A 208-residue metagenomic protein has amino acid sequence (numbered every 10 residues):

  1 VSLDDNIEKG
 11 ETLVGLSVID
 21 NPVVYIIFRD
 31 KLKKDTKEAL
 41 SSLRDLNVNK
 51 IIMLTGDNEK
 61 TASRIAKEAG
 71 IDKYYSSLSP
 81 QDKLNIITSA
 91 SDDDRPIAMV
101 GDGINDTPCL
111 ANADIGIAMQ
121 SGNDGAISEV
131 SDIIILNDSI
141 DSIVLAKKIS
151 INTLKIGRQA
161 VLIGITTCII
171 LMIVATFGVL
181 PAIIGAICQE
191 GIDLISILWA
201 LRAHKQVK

Functional and structural regions predicted by a protein language model:
V1-L3: ATP-binding catalytic core of ATPases
D5-E8: Short loop/turn motifs at secondary-structure junctions and domain boundaries
G10-Q159, T167, I197: Conserved ATP-binding TGD loop and adjacent catalytic N/P-domain core of P-type ATPases
I86, I184, L194, Q206-K208: Residue-level signature of transmembrane alpha-helix interfaces in integral membrane proteins
L136, R202-K208: A cytosolic-side transmembrane-helix exit/cap motif
R158-E190: Bilayer-spanning, highly hydrophobic alpha-helical transmembrane segments
T166, E190-L201: Hydrophobic transmembrane alpha-helical segments of multi-pass transport and channel proteins
L171-T176, I197-A203: Structural signal for membrane-spanning alpha-helices in multi-pass inner-membrane proteins, emphasizing helix cores
